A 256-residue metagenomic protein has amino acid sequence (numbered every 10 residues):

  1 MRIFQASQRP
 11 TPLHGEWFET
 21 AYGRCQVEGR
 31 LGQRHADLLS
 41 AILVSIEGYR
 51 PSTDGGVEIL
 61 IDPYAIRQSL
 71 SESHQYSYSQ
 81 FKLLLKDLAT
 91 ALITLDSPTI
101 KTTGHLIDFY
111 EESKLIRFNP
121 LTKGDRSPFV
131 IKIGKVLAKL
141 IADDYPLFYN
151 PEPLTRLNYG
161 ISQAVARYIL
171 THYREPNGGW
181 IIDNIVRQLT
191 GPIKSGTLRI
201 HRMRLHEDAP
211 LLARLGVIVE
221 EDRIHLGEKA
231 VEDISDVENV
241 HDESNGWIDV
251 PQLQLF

Functional and structural regions predicted by a protein language model:
M1-F256: Charged, alpha-helix-forming regions
